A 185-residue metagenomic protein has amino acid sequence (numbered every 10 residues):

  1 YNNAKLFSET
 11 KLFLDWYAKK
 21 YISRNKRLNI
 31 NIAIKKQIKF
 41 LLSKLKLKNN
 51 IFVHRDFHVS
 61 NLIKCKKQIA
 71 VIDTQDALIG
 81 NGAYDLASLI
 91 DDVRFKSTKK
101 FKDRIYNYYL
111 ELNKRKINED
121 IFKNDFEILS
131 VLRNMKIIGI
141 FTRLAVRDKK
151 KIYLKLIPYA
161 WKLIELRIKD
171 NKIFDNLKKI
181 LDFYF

Functional and structural regions predicted by a protein language model:
Y1-H54, I63-C65, A70, I128 (+1 more regions): ATP-dependent phospho-/nucleotidyl transfer catalytic cores
K11-Y21, G82-I117, V131-D148, A160-R167: Active-site activation/catalytic loop segments of kinase-like enzymes and analogous catalytic loops in related
L28-I32, S60, D103-I105, K149-L163: Short alpha-helical "patches" and their helix-cap loops
F57: Hydrophobic HxD+1 residue recognition
L62, I79-N81: Conserved protein kinase catalytic core
D73-A77: Activation of the activation-loop gatekeeper triad in protein kinase-fold domains
K116-E127: Acidic, serine/threonine- and proline-rich low-complexity regulatory regions
K150-K151, L156-F185: Regulatory N- and C-terminal appendages and interdomain linkers associated with kinase/kinase-like NTP transferase
